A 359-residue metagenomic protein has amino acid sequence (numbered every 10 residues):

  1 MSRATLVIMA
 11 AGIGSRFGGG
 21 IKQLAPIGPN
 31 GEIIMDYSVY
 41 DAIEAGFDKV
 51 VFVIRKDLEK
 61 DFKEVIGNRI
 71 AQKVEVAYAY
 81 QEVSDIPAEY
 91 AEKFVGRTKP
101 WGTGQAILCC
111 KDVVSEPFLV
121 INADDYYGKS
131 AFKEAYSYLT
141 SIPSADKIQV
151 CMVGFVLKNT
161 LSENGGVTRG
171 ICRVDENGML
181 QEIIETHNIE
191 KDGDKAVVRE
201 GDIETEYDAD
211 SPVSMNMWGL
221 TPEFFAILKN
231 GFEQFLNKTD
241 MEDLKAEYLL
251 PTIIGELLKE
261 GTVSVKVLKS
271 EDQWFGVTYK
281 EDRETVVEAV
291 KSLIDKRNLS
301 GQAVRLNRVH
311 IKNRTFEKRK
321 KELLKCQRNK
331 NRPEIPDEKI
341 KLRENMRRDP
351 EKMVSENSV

Functional and structural regions predicted by a protein language model:
M1-I8, E32-V120, Y127-G128, F132-E134 (+3 more regions): Conserved N-terminal catalytic core of the sugar/cofactor nucleotidyltransferase
S2-P29, A45: Glycine-rich N-terminal loop/short-helix segment of MobA-like nucleotidyltransferase
K129-W218, P222: Conserved core of the sugar-phosphate nucleotidyltransferase
K229-T262: A C-terminal functional module that forms or caps the active site or interfaces directly with catalytic machinery
S264, W274-N313: Hydrophobic helical membrane-anchoring modules
H310-N313, N329-N331, N345, D349 (+1 more regions): Intrinsic-disorder-associated, low-complexity terminal segments enriched in Asp/Asn/His/Tyr and depleted of Lys/Arg
